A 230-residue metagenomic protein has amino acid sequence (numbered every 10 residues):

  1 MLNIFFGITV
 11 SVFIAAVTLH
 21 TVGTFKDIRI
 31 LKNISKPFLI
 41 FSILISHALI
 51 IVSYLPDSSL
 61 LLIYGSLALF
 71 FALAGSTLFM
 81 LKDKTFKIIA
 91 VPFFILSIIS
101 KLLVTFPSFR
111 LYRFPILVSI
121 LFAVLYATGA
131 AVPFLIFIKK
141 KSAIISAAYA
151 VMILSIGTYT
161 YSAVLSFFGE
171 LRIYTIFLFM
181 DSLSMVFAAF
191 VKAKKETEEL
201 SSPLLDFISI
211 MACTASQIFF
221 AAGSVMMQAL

Functional and structural regions predicted by a protein language model:
M1-L230: Polytopic alpha-helical membrane-helix bundles and their juxtamembrane interface segments in multi-pass membrane
